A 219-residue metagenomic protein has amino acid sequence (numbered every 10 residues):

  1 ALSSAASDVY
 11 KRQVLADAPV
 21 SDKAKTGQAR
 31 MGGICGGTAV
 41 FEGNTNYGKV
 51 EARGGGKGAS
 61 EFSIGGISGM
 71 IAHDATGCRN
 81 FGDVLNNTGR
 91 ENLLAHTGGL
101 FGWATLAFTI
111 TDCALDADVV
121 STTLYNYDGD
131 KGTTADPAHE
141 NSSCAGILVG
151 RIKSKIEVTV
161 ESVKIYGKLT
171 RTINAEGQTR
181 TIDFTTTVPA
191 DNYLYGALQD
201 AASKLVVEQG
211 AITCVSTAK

Functional and structural regions predicted by a protein language model:
A1-A6, Y10: Single conserved hydrophobic/aromatic residue that forms the stacking wall/gate of nucleotide- or nucleobase-binding
V14-G36, Y47-M70, R79-F81, L85-A104 (+4 more regions): Extracellular beta-strand/beta-solenoid scaffold signature
F41, F108-I110: Non-catalytic, mobile gating and regulatory segments of ester bond hydrolases
F108, I156-V158: Edge/loop elements at the starts and ends of beta-strands within beta-rich repeat scaffolds
V158-V160, G167-R171: Surface-exposed interfaces of beta-sheet-rich extracellular modules
